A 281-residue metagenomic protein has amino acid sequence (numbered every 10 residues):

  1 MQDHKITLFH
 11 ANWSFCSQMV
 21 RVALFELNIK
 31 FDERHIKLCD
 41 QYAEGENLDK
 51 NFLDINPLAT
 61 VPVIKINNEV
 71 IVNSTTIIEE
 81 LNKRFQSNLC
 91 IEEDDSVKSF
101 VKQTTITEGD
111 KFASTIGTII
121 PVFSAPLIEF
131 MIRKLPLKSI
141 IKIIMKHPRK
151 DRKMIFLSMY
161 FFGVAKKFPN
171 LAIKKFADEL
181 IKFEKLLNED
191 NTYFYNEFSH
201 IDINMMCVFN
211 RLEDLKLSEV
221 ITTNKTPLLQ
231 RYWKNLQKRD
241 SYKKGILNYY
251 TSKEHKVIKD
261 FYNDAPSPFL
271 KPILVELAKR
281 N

Functional and structural regions predicted by a protein language model:
M1-H147, P272-N281: GST-like domain detector, emphasizing the conserved glutathione-binding G-site in the N-terminal thioredoxin-like
S14, D202, R239: Conserved G/P- and acidic residue-centered "switch" motifs that form tight phosphate/ATP-binding loops in soluble
I29-K30, H35, F52, P148-M159 (+2 more regions): Short alpha-helical hairpin
N82, V208-F209, I246: Active-site-flanking alpha-helical
G109-K234: GST-like fold's C-terminal all-alpha helical module
L215-N281: Long, positively charged, glycine-interspersed low-complexity recognition regions
